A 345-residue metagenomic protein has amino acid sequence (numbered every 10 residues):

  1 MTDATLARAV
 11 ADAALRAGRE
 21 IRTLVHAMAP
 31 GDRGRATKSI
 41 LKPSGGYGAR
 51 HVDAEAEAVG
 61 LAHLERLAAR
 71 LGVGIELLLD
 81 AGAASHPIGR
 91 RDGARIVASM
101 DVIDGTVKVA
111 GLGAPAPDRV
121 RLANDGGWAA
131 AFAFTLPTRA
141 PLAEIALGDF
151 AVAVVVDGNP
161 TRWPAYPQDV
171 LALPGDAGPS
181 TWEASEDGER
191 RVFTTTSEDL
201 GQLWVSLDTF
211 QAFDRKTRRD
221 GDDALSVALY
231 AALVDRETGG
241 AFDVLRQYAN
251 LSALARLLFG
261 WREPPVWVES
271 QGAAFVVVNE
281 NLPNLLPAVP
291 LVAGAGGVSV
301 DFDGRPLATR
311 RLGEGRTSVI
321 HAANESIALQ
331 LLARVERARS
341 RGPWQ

Functional and structural regions predicted by a protein language model:
M1-D104, V109-L112, A333, S340-Q345: N-terminal subdomain of lithium-sensitive/metallo-dependent phosphomonoesterases centered on the IMPase/IPPase/PAP
T2-T5, A9, S44, G48 (+4 more regions): Alpha-helix capping and helix-coil boundary motifs
A14, I21, V25, V154-T161 (+1 more regions): An extended, acidic
Y47-E55, N124, Y248-L251, L282-L286: Short, conserved micro-motifs enriched in small and acidic residues
I88-D92, L122-N124, A143-A146, T196-D199 (+2 more regions): Solvent-exposed alpha-helices and their adjacent loops that cap or buttress functional pockets in soluble metabolic
R91-D176: DPxDG-like acidic metal-binding loop motif
